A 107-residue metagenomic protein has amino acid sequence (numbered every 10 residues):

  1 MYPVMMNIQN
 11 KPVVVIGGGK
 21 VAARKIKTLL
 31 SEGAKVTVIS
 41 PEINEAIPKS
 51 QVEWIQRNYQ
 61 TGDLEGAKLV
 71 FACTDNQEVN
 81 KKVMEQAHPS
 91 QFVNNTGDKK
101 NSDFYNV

Functional and structural regions predicted by a protein language model:
M1-E42, I47-S50, W54-R57: Hydrophobic, well-ordered beta-alpha structural blocks that scaffold small-molecule cofactor pockets
P3, F104-V107: Short beta-strand/turn micro-motifs at beta-sheet edges
N10, E65-G66: Alpha-helix C-terminal capping/helix-to-coil transition sites in glycosyltransferase folds
A22-A23, V79-K81: Short, well-ordered alpha-helical microsegments
I26-T28, S50, K82-E85, N106-V107: Short amphipathic alpha-helical segments
I43, Y59-T61, K100: Residue-level detector of flexible, active-site-proximal loop/helix-junction positions within diverse enzyme catalytic
R57-D63, Q77: A structured beta-alpha segment of the ubiquitous adenosine-cofactor-binding alpha/beta core
L69-T74, N80-F104: ADP-ribose/adenylate-binding Rossmann-like module
